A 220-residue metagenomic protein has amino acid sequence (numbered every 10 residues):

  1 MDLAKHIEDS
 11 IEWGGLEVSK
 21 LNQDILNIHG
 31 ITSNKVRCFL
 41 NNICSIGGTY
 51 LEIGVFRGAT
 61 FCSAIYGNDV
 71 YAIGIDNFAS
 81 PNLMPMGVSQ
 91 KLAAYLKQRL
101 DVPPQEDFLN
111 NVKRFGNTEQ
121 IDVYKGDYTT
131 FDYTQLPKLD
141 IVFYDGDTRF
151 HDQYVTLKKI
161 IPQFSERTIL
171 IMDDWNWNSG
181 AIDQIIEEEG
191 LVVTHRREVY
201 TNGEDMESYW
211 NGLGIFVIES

Functional and structural regions predicted by a protein language model:
M1-D2: N-terminal auxiliary segments of SAM/dcSAM-dependent transferases
H6, S10, Q23-L26, R37-S220: S-adenosylmethionine/decaboxylated-SAM
E12-I31: Class I SAM-dependent transferase core
T32-V36: N-terminal pre-P-loop "Q-motif" helix
